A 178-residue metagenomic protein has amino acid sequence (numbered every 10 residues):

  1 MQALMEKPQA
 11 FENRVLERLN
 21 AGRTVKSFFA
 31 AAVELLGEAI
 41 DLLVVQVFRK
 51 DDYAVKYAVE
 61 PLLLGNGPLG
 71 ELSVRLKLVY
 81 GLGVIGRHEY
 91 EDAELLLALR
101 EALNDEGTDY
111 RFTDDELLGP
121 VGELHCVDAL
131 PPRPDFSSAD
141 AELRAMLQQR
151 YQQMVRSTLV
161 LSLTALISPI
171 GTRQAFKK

Functional and structural regions predicted by a protein language model:
M1-K178: Amphipathic alpha-helical interface elements
